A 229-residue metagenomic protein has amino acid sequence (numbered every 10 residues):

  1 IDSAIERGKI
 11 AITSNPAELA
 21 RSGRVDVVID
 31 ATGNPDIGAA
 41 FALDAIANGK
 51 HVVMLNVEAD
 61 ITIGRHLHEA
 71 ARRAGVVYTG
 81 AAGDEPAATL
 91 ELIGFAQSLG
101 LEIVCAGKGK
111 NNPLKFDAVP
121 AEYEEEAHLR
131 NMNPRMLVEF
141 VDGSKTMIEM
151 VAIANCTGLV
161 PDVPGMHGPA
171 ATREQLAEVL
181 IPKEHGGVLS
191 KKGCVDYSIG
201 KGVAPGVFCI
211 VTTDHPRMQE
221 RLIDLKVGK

Functional and structural regions predicted by a protein language model:
I1-D44, N48: N-terminal glycine-/serine-/threonine-rich beta1-alpha1-beta2 phosphate-ribose binding loop of Rossmann-like
S3-E6, L19-S22, G38, A96 (+3 more regions): Solvent-exposed alpha-helices and their adjacent loops that cap or buttress functional pockets in soluble metabolic
S14, G23, I37, T62 (+5 more regions): Conserved active-site and cofactor/substrate-binding residues in soluble primary-metabolism enzymes
T32-N48, L55-D84, L90, G94: Rossmann-fold NAD(P)-binding glycine/threonine-rich loop
K50, G75-V76, L101, L159: Short glycine/serine/threonine/alanine-rich loop segments
A71-R72, T79-K145: Rossmann-like NAD(P)H-binding beta-loop-alpha module
E125-K229: C-terminal catalytic/substrate-binding lobe primarily of soluble NAD(P)-dependent oxidoreductases
